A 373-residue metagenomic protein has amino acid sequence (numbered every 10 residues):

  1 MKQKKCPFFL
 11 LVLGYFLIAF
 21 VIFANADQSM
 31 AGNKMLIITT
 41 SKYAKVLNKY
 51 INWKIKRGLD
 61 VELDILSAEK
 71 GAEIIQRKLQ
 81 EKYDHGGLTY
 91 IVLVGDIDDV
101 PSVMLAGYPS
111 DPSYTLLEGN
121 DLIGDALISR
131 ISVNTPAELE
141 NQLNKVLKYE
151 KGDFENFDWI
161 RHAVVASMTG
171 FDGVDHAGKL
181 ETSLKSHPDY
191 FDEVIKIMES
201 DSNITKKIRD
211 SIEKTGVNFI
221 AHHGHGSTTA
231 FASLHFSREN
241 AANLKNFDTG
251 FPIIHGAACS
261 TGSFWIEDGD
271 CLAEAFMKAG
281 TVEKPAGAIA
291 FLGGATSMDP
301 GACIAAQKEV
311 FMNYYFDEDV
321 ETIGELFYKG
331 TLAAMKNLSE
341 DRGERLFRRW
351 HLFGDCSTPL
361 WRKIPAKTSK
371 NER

Functional and structural regions predicted by a protein language model:
M1-K2, I22: Short, low-complexity interaction segments enriched in Ser/Thr/Pro/Gly
K2-L13: Bacterial N-terminal signal peptides that target proteins for export
L11-V21: Bacterial N-terminal signal peptides
D27-R373: Cysteine-dependent hydrolase recognition
